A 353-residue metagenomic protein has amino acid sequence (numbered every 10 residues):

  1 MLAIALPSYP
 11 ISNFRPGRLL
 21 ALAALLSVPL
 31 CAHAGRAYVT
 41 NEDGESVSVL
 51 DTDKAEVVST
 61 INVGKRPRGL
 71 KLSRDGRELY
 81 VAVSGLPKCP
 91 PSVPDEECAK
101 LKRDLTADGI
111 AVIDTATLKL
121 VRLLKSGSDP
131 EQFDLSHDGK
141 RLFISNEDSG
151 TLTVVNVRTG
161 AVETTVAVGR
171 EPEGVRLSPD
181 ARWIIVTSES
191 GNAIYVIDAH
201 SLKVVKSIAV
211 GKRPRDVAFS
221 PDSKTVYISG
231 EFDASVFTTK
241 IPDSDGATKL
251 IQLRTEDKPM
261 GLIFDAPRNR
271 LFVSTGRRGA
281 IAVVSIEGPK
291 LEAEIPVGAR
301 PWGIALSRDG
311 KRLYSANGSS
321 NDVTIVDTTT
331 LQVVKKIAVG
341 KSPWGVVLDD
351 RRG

Functional and structural regions predicted by a protein language model:
I4-A21: Bacterial N-terminal signal peptides that target proteins for export
L25-G353: Predominantly soluble domains enriched in secretory-pathway, periplasmic, or organellar proteins
